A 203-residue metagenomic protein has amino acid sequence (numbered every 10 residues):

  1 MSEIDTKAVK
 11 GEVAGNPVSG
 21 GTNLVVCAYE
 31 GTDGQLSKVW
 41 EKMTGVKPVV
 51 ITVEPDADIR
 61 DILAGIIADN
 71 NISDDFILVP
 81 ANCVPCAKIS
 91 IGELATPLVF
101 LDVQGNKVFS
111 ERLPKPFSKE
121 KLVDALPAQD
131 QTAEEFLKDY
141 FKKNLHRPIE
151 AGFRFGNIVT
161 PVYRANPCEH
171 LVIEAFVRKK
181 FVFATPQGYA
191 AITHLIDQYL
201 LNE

Functional and structural regions predicted by a protein language model:
M1-A57: N-terminal anchoring/stem segment of glycosyltransferases
G34-V39, D61-L63, A87-I91: A short acidic (Asp/Glu
E41-V50, V103-N106, R164-L171, E203: Structural alpha-beta junctions
I51-N71: Active-site-proximal specificity loops/subdomain of glycosyltransferases
S73-I77: Short acidic donor-binding loop at the edge of a beta-strand
V79-A81: Active-site acidic Asp-centered loop
P85-P114: Conserved donor-nucleotide/metal-binding helix-loop-beta segment in metal-dependent transferases, i.e., the alpha-helix
N106-Y199: Catalytic core and acceptor-binding pocket of nucleotide-sugar-dependent glycosyltransferases
